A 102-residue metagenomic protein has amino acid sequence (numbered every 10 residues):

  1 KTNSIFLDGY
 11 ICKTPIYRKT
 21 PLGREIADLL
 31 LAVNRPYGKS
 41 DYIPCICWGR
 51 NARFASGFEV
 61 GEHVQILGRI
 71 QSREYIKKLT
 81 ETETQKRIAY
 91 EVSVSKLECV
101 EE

Functional and structural regions predicted by a protein language model:
K1-E102: Single-stranded nucleic acid-binding surfaces, predominantly the OB-fold ssDNA-binding core
